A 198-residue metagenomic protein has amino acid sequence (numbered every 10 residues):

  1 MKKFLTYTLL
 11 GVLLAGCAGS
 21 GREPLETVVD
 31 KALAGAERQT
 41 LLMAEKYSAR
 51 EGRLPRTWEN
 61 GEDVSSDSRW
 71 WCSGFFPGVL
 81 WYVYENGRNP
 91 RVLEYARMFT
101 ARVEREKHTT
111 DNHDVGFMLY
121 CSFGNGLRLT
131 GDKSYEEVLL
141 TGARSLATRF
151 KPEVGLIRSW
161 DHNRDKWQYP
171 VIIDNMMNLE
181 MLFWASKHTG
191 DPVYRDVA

Functional and structural regions predicted by a protein language model:
F4-L14: Sec-dependent N-terminal signal peptides
G21-A198: Glycan-recognition and catalytic cores of secretory/periplasmic carbohydrate-active enzymes
